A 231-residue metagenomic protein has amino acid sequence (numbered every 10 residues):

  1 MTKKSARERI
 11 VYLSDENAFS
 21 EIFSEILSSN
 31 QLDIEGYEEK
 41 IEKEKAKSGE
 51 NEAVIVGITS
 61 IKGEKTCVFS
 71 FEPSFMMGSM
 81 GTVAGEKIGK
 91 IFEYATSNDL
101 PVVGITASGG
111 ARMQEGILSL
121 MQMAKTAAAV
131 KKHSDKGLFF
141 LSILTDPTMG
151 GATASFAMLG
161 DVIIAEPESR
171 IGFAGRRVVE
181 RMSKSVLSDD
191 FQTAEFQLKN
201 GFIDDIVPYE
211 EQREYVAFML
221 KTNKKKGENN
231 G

Functional and structural regions predicted by a protein language model:
M1-E50, I58-I61, M219-G231: Intrinsically disordered, low-complexity segments enriched in small/flexible residues
A6-R9, K40, A84-K87, I91 (+4 more regions): General structural feature for long, well-ordered alpha-helical segments within catalytic domains of soluble enzymes
I41-K43, S70-S79: Short, basic, glycine/proline-bearing loop/turn elements
S48-A53, G78-E93: Glycine-rich anion/phosphate-binding loops
T59-E72, K87-A111: A structural preference for short, pocket-lining loop segments at secondary-structure junctions
K65-C67, M80-K87, I105, S119-K125: Glycine-rich phosphate- or other oxyanion-binding loops that anchor nucleotides, phosphorylated ligands
M76-M80, R112-E115: A generic structural signal for short coil/turn motifs at secondary-structure boundaries
G109-K224: Conserved catalytic cores of soluble enzyme domains, especially glycine-rich substrate-binding beta-alpha loops
